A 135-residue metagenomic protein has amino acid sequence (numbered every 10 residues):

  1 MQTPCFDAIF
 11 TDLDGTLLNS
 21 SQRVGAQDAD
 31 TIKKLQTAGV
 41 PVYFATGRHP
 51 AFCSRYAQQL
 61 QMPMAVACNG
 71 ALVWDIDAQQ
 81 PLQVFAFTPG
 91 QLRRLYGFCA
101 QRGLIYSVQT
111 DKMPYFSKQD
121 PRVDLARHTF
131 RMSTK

Functional and structural regions predicted by a protein language model:
M1-T3: Basic/polar N-terminal segments that are highly enriched at the extreme N-terminus, encompassing both cleavable
C5-S21, L95: Asp-based phosphoryl-transfer active-site loop
A26-R131: Active-site phosphate-binding/coordination module
T134-K135: Anionic-ligand binding region
